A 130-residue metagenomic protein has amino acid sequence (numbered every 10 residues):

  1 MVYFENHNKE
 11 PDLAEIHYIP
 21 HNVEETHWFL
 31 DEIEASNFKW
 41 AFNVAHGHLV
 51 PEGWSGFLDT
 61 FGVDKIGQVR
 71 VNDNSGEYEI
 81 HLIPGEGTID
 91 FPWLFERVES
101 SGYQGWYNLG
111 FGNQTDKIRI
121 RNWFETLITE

Functional and structural regions predicted by a protein language model:
M1-E5: Glycine/proline-rich, flexible active-site/cofactor-binding loop segments that harbor closely spaced acidic
N6-H17: Active-site-proximal beta-alpha loop/turn segments in soluble metabolic enzymes
A14, P20-E130: Histidine-acidic metal/acid-base catalytic patches
